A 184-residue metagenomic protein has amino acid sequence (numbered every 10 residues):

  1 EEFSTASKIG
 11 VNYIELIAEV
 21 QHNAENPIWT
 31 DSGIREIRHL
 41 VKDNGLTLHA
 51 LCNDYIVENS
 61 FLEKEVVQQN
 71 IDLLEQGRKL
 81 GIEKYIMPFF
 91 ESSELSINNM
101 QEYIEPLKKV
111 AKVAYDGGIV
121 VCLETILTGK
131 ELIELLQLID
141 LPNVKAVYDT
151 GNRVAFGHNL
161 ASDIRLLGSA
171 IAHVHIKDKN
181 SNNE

Functional and structural regions predicted by a protein language model:
E1, I14-L16, L48-N53, Y85-M87 (+3 more regions): Hydrophobic faces of well-ordered beta-strands that scaffold small-molecule active sites in alpha/beta enzyme cores
E1, N23-I28, F61, N152-E184: Gly/Pro-rich active-site loop or hairpin
E1-I82, Y115: N-terminal pre-domain/capping segments
F3, I34, R38, A111 (+2 more regions): Short amphipathic alpha-helical segments and helix-helix/interface helices
E19, I56, F90, I126 (+1 more regions): Flexible loop residues that form catalytic and substrate-binding hotspots at small-molecule/glycan-binding clefts
I28, S32, N98-E105, E134 (+1 more regions): Generic recognition of short, well-ordered alpha-helical segments
L40-N44, N59-A146: Active-site acidic/histidine proton-transfer and metal-coordination neighborhood in alpha/beta enzyme cores
S92, L127-E131, G151-A155, N180-S181: Short, catalytically relevant binding-site loops at active-site mouths
